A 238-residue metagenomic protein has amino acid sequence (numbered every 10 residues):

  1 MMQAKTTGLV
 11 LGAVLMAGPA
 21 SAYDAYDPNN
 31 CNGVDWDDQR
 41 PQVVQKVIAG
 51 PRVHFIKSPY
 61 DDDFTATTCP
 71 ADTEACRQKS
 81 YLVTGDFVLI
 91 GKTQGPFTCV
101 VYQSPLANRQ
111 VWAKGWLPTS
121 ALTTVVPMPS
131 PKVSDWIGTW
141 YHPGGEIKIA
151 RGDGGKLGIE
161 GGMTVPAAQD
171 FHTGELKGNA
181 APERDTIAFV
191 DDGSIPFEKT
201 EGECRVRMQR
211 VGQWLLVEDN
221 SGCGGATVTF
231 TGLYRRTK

Functional and structural regions predicted by a protein language model:
M1-L9: Bacterial N-terminal signal peptides that target proteins for export
A17-P19: N-terminal signal peptide c-region/cleavage motif recognized by signal peptidases
D24-P41, A75-T119: SH3/SH3-like beta-barrel superfamily modules
T67-R77: Short alpha-helix capping/helix-loop boundary micro-motifs
W112-I137: Pro/Ala/Gly-rich low-complexity, hydrophilic intrinsically disordered segments
P129-I147, F230-K238: Tryptophan-anchored aromatic micro-motifs
G145-D192, V217-N220: N-terminal glycine/threonine-rich, aromatic-flanked beta-hairpin/loop signature
L216-T229: Short, exposed beta-strand-loop hairpins at the edges of beta-sheets in extracellular/periplasmic proteins
